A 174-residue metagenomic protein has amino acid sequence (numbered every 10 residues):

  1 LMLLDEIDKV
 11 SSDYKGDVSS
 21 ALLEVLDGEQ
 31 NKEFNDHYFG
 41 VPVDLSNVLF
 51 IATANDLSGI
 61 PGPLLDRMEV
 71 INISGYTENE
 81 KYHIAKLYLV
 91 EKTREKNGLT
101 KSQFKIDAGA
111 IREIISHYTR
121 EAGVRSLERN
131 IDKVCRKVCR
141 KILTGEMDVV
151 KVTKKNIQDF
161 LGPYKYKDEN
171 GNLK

Functional and structural regions predicted by a protein language model:
M2-L3, A52: Hydrophobic positions in the central parallel beta-sheet of the AAA+
L4-D5, G98-T119: Short conserved motifs of the RecA-like P-loop NTPase core
E6-D44, D66: Conserved catalytic/switch belt of AAA+ P-loop NTPases
D8-S12, G59, V70, K133: Residues immediately C-terminal
D17, F34-A54, S102-D107, V152-K155: AAA+/SF3 P-loop NTPase mechanochemical coupling elements
D17-V25, P63-R67, E80, I84-L89 (+1 more regions): Alpha-helical scaffold elements adjacent to nucleotide-binding pockets in ATP/GTP-utilizing enzyme cores
L49, I60-G98: Conserved AAA+ ATPase core "coupling" helix
R125, R129-K174: C-terminal engagement/docking regions of AAA+ P-loop ATPases
